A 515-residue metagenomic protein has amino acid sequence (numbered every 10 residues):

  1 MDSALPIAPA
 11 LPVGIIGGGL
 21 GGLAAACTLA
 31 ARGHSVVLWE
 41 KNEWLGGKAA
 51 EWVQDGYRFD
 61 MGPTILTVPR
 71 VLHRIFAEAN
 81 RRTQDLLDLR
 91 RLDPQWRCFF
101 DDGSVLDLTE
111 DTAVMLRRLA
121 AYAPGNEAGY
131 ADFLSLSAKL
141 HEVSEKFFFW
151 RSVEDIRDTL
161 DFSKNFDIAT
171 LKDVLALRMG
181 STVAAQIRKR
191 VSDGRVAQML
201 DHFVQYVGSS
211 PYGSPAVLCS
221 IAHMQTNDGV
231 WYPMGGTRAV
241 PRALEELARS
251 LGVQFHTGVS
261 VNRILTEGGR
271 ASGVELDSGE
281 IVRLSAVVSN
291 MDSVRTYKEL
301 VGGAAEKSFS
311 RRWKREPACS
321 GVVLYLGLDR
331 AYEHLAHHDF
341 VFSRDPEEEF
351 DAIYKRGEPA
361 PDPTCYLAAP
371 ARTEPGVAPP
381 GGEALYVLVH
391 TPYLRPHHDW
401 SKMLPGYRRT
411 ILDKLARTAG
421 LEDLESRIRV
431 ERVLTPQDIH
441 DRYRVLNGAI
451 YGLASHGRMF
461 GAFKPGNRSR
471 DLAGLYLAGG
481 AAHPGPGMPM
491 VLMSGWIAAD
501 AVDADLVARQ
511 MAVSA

Functional and structural regions predicted by a protein language model:
M1-V13, A31-R32, G457-F460, L506-A515: Extreme N-terminal leader/targeting segments of oxidoreductases
L5-K146: N-terminal glycine-rich phosphate/pyrophosphate-binding loop and immediately adjacent elements
P63, G480-V502: A conserved FAD-binding loop/helix module that cradles the flavin
D101-G213: Rossmann-like flavin
D193-V207, D362-A368, L421-P484: A glycine-rich dinucleotide-binding beta-alpha-beta segment and adjacent secondary-structure elements that constitute
S220-A271: Helical element adjacent to the flavin cofactor pocket in flavoenzyme catalytic cores
N262-P379: Mid-domain catalytic core of redox enzymes that form a hydrophobic substrate pocket/lid adjacent to a catalytic redox
D329-I439: C-terminal segments that line or cap access tunnels to active or ligand-binding sites in enzymes and enzyme-associated
